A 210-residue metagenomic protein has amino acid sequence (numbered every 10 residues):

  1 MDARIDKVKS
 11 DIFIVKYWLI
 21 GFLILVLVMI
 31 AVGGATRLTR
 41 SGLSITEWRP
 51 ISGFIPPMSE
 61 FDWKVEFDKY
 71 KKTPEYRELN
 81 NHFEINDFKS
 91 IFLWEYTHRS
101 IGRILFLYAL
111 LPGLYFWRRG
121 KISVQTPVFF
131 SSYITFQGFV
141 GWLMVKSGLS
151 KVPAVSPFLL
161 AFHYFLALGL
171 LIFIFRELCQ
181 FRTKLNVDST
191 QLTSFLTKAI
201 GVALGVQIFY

Functional and structural regions predicted by a protein language model:
D2-Y210: Polytopic transmembrane helical bundles with strong interfacial aromatic enrichment
